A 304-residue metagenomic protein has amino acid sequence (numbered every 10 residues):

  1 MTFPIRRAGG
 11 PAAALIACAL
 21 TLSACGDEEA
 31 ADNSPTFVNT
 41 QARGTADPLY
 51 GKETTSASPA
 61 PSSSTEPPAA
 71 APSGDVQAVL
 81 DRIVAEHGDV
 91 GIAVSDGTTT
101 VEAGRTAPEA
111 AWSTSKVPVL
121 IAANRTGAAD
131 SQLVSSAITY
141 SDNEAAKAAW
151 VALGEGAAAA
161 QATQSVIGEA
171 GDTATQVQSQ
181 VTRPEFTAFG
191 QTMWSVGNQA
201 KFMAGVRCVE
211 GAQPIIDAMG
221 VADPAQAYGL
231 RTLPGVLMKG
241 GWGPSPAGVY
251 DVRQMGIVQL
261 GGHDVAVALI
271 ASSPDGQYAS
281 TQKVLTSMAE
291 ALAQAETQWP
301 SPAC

Functional and structural regions predicted by a protein language model:
T2-L80, V84, A129, Q213-G220 (+1 more regions): Structured C-terminal helix/loop/strand segments within mature extracytoplasmic catalytic/sensor domains
S62-A70, E102-E109, L133-S136, A146-G154 (+2 more regions): Second-shell loop/turn segments in exported
A71-R105: A short, well-structured edge-of-sheet supersecondary motif
P72-L80, S115, D130-V134, S141-A149 (+4 more regions): Stable alpha-helical elements in mature extracytoplasmic
A85, N124-A128, I138-A146, W150-E155 (+5 more regions): Sec-exported extracytoplasmic/periplasmic mature domains
P108-A128, A137, V267: Active-site SXXK
A152-R207: Mid-domain, small-residue-enriched loop/turn segments at the edges of structured enzyme/sensor domains
K201-P244: Conserved active-site loop region of the serine DD-peptidase/beta-lactamase
